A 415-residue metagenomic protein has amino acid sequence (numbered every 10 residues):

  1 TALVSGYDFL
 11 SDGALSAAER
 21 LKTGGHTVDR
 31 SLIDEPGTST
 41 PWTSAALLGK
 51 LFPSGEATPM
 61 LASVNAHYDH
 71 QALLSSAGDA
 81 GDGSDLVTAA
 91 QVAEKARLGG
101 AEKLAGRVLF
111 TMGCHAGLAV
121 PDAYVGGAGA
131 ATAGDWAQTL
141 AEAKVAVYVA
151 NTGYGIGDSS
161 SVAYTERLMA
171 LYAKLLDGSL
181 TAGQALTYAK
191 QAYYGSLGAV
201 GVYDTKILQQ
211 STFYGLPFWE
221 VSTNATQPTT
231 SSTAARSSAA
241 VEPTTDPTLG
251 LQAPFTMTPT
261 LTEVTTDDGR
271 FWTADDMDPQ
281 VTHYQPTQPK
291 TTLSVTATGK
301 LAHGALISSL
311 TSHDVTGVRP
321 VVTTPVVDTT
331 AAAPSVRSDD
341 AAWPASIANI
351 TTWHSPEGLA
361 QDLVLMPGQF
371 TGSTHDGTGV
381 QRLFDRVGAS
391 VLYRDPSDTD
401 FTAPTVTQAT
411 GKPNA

Functional and structural regions predicted by a protein language model:
T1-A415: Cysteine-dependent hydrolase recognition
